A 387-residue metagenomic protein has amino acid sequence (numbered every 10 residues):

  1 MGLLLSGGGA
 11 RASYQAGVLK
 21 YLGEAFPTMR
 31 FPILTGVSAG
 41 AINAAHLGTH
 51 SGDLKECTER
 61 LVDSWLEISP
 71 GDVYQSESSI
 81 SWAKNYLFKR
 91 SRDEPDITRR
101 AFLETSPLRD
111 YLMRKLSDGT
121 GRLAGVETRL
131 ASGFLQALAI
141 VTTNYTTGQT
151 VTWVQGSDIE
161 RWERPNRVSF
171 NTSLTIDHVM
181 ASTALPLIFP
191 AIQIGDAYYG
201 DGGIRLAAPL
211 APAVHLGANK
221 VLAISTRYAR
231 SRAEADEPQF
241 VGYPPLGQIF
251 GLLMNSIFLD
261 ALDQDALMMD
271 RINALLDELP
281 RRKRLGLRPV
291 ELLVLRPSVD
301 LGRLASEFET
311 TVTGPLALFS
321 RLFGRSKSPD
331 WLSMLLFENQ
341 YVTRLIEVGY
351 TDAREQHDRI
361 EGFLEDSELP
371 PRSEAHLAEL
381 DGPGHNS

Functional and structural regions predicted by a protein language model:
M1-T35, A45-S387: Patatin-like phospholipase
S38: Catalytic nucleophile serine of serine hydrolases, specifically the conserved "nucleophile elbow" pentapeptide
A41: Residues forming the Rossmann-fold NAD(P)(H) cofactor-binding site
